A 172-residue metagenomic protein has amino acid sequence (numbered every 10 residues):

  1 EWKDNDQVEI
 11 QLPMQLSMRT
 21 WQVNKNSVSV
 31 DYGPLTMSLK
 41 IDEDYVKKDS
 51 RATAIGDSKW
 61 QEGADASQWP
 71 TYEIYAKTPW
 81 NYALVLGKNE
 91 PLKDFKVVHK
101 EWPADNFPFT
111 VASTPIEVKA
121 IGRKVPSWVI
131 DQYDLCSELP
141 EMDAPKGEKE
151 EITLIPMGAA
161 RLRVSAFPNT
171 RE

Functional and structural regions predicted by a protein language model:
K3-D4: Surface-exposed loops/turns
Q7-E172: C-terminal beta-rich recognition modules with glycine/proline-rich loops and embedded aromatic residues
